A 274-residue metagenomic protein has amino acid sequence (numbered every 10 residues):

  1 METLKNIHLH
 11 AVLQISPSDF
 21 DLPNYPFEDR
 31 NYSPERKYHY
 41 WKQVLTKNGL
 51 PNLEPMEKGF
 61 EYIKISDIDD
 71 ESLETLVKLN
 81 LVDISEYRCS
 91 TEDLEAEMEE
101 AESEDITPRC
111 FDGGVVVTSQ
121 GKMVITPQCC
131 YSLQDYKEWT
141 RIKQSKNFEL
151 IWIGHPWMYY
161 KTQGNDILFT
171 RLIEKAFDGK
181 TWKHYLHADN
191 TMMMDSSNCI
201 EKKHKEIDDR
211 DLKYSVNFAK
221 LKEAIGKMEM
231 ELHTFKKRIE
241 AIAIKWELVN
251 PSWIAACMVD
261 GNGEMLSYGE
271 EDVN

Functional and structural regions predicted by a protein language model:
M1-P23: N-terminal alpha-helical "arm" segments
H10-S16, T118, K161-Q163, T170: A structural detector for beta-sheet-dominated domains
S16-Y131, R141-Q144, A176-F177, L186-K202 (+1 more regions): N-terminal low-complexity, intrinsically disordered segments
S33-P34, S132, I239, W246: Intrinsically disordered, low-complexity regions enriched in Ser/Pro/Gly/Gln/His and often acidic
Q128-D135, E231: Short amphipathic alpha-helical segments
D135-L212: An exposed acidic His-Trp-rich patch
M194-N274: Mixed-charge, glycine-accented linear interaction segment located at domain edges/termini
